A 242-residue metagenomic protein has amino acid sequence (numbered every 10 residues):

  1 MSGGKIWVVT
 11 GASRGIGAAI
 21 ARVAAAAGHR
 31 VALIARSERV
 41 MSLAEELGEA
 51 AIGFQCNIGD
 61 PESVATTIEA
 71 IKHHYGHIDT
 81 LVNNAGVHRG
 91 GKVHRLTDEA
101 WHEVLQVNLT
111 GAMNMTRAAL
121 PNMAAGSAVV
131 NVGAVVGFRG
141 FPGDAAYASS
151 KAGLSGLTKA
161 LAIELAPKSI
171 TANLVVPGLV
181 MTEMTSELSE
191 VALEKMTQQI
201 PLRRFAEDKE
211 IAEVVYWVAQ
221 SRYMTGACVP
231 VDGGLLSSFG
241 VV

Functional and structural regions predicted by a protein language model:
S13-R14: Conserved glycine-rich cofactor-binding loop
A27-L43: Conserved glycine-rich Rossmann-like NAD(P)H-binding loop of the short-chain dehydrogenase/reductase
K92-V93, A100-L105, M196: Substrate-binding pocket helix/loop in short-chain dehydrogenase/reductase
T116, S150, T158: Active-site helix of classical SDR
P121, I163-P167: Alpha-helical segment proximal to the catalytic Tyr-Lys
N122, I170, R204-V231, L236: C-terminal substrate-recognition "lid" of short-chain dehydrogenase/reductases
A134: Residue(s) in the substrate-gating loop at a strand-loop-helix junction that position the organic substrate next
